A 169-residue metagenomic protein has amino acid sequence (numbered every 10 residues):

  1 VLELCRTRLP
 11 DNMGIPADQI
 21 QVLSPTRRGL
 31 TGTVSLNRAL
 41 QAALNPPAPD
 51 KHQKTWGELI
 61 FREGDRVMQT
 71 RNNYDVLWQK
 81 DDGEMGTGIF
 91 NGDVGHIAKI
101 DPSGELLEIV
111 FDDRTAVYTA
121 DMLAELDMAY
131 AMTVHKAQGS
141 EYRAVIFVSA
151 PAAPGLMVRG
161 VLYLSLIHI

Functional and structural regions predicted by a protein language model:
R6-I167: Core RecA-like ATPase module of SF1/SF2 helicases and allied nucleic-acid translocases
